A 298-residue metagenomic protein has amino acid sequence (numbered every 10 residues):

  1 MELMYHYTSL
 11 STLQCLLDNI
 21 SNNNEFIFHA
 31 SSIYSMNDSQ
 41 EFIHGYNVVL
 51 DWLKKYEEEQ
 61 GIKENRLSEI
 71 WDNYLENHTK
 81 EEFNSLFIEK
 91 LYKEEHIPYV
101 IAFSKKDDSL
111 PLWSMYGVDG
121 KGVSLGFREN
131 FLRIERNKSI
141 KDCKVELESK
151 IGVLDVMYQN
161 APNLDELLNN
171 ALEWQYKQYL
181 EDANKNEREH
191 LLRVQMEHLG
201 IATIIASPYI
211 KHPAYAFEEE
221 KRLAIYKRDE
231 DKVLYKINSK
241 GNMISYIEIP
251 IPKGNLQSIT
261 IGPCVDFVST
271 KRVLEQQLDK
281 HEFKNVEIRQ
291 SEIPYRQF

Functional and structural regions predicted by a protein language model:
M1-F298: Partner-binding and oligomerization surfaces adjacent to conserved cores of proteins that assemble macromolecular
